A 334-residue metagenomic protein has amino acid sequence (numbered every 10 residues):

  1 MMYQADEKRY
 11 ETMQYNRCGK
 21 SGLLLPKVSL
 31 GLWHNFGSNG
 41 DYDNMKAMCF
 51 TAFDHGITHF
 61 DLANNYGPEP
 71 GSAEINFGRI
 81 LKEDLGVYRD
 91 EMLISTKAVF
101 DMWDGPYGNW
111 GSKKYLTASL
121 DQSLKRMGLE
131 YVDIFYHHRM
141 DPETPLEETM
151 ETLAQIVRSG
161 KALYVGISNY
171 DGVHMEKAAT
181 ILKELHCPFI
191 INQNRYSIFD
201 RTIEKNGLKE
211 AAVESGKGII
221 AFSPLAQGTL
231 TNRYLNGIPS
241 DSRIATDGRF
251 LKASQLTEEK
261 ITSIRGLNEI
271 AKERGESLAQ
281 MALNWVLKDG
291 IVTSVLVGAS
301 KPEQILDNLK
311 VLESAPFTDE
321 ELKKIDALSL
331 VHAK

Functional and structural regions predicted by a protein language model:
M1-M92, R158: N-terminal binding-site loop/beta-alpha segment at the start of enzyme catalytic domains that lines or forms
Y3-T12, T144-A333: Beta/alpha (TIM)-barrel catalytic core signal, keyed to glycine-rich beta->alpha loops juxtaposed to Asp/Glu that bind
G19-G37, S95-G108, Y131, Y136: N-terminal small/glycine-rich loop or linker at the start of catalytic domains across soluble metabolic enzymes
L30, L62, T96, I134-H137 (+4 more regions): Conserved beta-strand positions
G37-D41, N65-A73, D141-P145, G172-V173 (+1 more regions): Acidic-and-aromatic substrate-binding clefts and catalytic sites of carbohydrate-active enzymes
G40-A52, G111-M127, M175-A179: Short, acidic/polar
G40-N44, S72, N76, Y107-Y115 (+2 more regions): Alpha-helix N-cap and loop-to-helix initiation/capping positions
K125-T144: Active-site groove signature of glycoside hydrolases
